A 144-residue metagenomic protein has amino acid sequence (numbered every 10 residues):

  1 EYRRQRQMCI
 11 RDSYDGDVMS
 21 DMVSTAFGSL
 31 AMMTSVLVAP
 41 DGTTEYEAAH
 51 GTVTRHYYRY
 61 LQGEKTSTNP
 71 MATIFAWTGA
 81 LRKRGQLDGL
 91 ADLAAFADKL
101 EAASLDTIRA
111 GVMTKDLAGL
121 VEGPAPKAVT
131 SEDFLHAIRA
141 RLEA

Functional and structural regions predicted by a protein language model:
E1, P40, P70, P124-P126: Proline-rich intrinsically disordered, low-complexity coils
E1-C9: Single conserved hydrophobic/aromatic residue that forms the stacking wall/gate of nucleotide- or nucleobase-binding
R11-K99, D106-T107: Glycine-rich phosphate/nucleotide-binding loop
Q62-T68, K83-A144: Internal helix-turn-beta structural module
